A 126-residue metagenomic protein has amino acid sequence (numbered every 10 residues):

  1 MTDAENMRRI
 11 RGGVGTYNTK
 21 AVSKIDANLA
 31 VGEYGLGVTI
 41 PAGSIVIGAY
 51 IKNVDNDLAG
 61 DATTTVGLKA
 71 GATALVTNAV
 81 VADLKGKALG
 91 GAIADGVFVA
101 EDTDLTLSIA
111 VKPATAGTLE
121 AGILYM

Functional and structural regions predicted by a protein language model:
T2-M126: Surface-exposed, low-hydrophobicity beta-strand/loop segments enriched in small/polar/acidic residues
